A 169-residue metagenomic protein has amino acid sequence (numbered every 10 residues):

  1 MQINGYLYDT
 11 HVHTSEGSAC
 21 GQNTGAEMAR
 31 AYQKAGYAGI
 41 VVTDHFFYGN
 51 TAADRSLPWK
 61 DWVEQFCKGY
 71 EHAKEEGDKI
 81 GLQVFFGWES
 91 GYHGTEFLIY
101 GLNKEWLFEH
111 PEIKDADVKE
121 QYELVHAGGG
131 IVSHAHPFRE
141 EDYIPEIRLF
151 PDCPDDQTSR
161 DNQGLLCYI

Functional and structural regions predicted by a protein language model:
Q2-A127: A metal-dependent hydrolase metal-coordination microenvironment
N4, K79, C153, N162-Q163: Generic N-terminal initiation segments characterized by hydrophobic and/or small/turn-forming residues
D9-H13, H134-H136, Y168-I169: Short beta-strands and strand-loop turn motifs
A38, G164-C167: Conserved acidic residues
W88, G129-Y143: Aromatic-lined carbohydrate-recognition surfaces of secreted/lumenal glycan-active proteins
E96-I99, E140-N162: Distinct, well-ordered alpha-helical segments
